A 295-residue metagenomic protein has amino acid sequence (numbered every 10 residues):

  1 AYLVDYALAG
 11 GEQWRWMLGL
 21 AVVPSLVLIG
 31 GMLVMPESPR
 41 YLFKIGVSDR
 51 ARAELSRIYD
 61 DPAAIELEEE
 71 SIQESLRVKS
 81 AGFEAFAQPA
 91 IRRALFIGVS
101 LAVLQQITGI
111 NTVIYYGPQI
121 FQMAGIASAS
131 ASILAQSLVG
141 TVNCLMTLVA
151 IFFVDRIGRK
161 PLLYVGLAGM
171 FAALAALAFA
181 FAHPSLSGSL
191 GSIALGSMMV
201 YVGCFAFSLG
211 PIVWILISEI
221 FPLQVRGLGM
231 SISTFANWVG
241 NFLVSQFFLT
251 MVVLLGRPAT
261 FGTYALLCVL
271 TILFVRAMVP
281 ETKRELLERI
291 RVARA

Functional and structural regions predicted by a protein language model:
A1-S56, L76-A295: Alpha-helical transmembrane bundle of multi-pass membrane proteins
P62-E74: Short, well-structured alpha-helical segments
